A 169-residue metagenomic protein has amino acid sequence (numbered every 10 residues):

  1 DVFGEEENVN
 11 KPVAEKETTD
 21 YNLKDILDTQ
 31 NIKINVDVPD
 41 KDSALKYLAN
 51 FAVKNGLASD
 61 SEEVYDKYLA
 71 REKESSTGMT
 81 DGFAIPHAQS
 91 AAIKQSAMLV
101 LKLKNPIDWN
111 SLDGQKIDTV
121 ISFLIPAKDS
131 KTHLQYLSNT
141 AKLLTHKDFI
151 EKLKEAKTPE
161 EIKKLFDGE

Functional and structural regions predicted by a protein language model:
D1-E169: Cytosolic covalent-transfer regions centered on His/Cys nucleophiles that carry phosphoryl or persulfide groups
